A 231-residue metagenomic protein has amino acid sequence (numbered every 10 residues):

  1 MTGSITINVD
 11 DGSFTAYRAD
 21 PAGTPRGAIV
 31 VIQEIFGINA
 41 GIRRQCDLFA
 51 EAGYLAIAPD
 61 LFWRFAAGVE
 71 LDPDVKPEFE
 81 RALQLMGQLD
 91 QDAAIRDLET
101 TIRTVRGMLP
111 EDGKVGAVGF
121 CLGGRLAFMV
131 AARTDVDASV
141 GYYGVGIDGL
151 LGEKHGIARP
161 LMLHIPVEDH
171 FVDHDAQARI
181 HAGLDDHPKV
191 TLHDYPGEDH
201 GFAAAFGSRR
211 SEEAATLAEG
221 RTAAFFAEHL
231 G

Functional and structural regions predicted by a protein language model:
M1-G231: N-terminal cap/leader regions of alpha/beta-hydrolase-fold enzymes, predominantly small-molecule hydrolases
